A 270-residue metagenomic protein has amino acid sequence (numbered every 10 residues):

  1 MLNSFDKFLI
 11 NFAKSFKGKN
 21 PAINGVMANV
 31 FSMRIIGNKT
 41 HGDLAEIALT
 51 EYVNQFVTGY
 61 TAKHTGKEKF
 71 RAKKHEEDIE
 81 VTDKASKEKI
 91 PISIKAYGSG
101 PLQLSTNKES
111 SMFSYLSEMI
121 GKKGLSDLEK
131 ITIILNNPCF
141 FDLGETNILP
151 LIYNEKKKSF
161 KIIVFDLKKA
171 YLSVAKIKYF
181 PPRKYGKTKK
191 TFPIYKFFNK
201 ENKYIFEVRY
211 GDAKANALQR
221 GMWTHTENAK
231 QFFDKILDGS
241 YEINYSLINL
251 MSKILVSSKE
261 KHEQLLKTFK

Functional and structural regions predicted by a protein language model:
M1-H75, A85-K87, A96-K270: Nucleic-acid endonuclease domains
D78: Conserved nucleotide-sugar donor-interacting segment of glycosyltransferase catalytic cores, predominantly GT-B
P91-S93: Elongated alpha-helical scaffolds
